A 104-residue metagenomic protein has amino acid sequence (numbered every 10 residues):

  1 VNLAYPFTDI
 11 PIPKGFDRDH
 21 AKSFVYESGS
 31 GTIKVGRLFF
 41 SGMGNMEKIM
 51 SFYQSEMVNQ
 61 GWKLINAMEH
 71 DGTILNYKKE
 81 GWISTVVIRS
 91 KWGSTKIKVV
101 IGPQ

Functional and structural regions predicted by a protein language model:
V1-Q104: An acidic-aromatic pocket/loop used at catalytic or ligand-binding sites
